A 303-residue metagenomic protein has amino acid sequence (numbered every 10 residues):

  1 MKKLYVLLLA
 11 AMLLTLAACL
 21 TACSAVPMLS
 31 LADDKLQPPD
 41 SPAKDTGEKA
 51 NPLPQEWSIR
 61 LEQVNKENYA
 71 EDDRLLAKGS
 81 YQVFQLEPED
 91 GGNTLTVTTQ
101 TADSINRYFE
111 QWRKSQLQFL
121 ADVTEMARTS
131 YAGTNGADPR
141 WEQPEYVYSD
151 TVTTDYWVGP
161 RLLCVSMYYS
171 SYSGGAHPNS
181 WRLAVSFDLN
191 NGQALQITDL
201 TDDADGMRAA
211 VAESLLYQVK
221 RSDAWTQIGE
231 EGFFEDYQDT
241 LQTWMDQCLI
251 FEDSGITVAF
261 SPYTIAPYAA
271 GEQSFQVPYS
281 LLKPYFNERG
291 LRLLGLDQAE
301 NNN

Functional and structural regions predicted by a protein language model:
M1-L4, S24: Positively charged n-region of N-terminal signal peptides that target proteins for export
Y5-L16: Sec-dependent N-terminal signal peptides
A18-A22: C-terminal motif of bacterial Sec signal peptides marking the signal peptidase cleavage site
C23-N303: Compositionally biased intrinsically disordered regions enriched in Thr/Gly
